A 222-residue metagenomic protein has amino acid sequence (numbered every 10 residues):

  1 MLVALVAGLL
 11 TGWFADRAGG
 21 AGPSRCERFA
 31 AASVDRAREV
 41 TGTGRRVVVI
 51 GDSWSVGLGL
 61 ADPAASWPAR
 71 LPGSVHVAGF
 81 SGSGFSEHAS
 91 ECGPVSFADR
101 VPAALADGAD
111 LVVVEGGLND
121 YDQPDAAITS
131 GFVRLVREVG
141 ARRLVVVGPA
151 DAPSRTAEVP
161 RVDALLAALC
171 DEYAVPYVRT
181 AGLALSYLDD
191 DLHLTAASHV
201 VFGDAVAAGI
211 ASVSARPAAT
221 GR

Functional and structural regions predicted by a protein language model:
M1-I50, W54-A61, A106-G108, D191 (+1 more regions): N-terminal secretory targeting modules
G20-P23, H88, L166: Secretory pathway export signals and precursors
R25-E27, E91-G93, D171: Sequence contexts marking disulfide-bonded cysteines in secreted/extracellular proteins
R38, R45, D62, H76 (+2 more regions): Residue-level signal for the start and early helices of compact helical domains
V40, L60, A64, A89-S90 (+3 more regions): Alpha-helix initiation/capping motif
R46-V49, W54-S130: Conserved SGNH/GDSL esterase-like catalytic core that processes O-acyl groups on lipids and polysaccharides
S96-G221: Alpha-helical cap/lid subdomain in secreted, periplasmic, or secretory-pathway luminal O-acyl-processing enzymes
